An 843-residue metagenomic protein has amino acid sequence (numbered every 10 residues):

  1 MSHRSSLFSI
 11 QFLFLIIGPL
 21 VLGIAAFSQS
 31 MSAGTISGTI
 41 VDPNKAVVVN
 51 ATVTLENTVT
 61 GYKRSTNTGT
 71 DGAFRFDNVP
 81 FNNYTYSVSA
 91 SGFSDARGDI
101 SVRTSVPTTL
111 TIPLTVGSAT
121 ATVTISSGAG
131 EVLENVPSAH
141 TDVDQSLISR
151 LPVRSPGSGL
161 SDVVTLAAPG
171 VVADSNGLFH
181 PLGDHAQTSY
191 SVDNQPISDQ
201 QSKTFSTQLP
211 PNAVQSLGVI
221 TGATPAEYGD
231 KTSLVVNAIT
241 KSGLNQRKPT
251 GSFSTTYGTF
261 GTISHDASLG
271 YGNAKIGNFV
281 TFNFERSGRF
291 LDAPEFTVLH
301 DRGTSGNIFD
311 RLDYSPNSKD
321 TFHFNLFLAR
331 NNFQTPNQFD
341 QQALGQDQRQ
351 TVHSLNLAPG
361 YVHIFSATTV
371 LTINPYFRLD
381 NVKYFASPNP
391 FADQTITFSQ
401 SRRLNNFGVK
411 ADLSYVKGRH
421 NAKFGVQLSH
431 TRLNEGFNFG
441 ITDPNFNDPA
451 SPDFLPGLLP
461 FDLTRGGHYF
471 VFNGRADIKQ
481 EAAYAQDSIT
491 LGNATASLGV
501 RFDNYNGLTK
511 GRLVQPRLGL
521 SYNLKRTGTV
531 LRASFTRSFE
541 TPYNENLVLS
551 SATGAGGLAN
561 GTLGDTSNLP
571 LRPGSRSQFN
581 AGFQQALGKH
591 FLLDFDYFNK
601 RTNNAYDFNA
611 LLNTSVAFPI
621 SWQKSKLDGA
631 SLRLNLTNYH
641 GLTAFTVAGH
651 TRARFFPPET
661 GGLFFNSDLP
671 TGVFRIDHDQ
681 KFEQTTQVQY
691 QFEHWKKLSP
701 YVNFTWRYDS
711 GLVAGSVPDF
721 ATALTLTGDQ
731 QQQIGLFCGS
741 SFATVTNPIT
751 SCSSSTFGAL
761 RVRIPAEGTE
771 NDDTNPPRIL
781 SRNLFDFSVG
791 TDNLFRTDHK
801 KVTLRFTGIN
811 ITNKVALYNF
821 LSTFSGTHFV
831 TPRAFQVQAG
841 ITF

Functional and structural regions predicted by a protein language model:
S2-T141, P196-S198, N212: Periplasm-facing N-terminal accessory domains of Gram-negative outer-membrane beta-barrel systems
D71, Y376, L404, S414 (+3 more regions): Structural signature of Gram-negative outer-membrane beta-barrels, strongest in the C-terminal barrel of TonB-dependent
F93-S94, G98-T115, A119-A226, D230 (+5 more regions): Periplasmic N-terminal accessory/gating domains of Gram-negative outer-membrane beta-barrel systems
N135, T372-Y376, V382-Y384, N523 (+4 more regions): Membrane-embedded beta-barrel scaffold of Gram-negative outer-membrane proteins
Y257-R286, F296-F333, R349-L371, P516: Transmembrane beta-barrel wall of Gram-negative outer-membrane proteins
L326-Y484: Replace "related TpsB outer-membrane translocases also match" with "some related outer-membrane beta-barrels such as
T490-N493, Y597-R601, P619-S716: Gram-negative outer-membrane beta-barrel transporters
K697-S699, T705-P765, I779-L784, T791-F843: C-terminal beta-signal and adjacent terminal beta-strands/loops of Gram-negative outer-membrane beta-barrel proteins
